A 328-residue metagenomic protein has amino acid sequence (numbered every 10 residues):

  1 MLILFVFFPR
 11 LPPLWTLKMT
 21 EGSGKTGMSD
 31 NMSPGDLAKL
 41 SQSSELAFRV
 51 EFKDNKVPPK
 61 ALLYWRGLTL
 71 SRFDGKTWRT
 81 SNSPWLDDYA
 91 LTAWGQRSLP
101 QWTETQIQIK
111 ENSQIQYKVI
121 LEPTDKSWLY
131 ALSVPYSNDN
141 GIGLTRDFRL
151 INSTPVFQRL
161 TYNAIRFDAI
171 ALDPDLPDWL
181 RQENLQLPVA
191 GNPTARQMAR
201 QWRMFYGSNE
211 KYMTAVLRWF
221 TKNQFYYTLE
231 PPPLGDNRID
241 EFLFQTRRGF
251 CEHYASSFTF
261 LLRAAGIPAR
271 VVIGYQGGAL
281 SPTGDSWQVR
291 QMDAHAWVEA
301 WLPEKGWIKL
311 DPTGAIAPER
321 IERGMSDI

Functional and structural regions predicted by a protein language model:
M1-I328: Helix-boundary/low-complexity linker signature
